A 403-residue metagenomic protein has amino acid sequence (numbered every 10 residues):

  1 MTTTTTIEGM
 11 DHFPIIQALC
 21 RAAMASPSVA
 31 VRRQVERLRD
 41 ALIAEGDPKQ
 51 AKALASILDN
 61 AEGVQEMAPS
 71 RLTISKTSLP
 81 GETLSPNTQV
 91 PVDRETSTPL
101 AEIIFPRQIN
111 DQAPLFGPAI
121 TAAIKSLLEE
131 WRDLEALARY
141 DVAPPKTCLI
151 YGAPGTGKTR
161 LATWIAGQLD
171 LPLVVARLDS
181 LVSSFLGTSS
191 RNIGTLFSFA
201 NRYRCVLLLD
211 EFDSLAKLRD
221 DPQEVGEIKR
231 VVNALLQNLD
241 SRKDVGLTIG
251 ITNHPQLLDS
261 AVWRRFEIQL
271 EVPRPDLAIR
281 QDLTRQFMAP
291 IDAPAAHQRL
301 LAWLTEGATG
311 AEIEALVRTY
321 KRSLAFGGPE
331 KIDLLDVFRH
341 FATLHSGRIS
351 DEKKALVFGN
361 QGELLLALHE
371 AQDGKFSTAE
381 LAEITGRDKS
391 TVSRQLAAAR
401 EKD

Functional and structural regions predicted by a protein language model:
T5-A18, M24-A30, D40-A44, K49-A113 (+1 more regions): C-terminal alpha-helical "lid" subdomain
P99-K146: Pre-Walker A (pre-P-loop) alpha-helix and adjacent loop at the N terminus of AAA/AAA+ ATPase modules, a conserved
P144-V175, T195-R202: Walker A/P-loop
P172, R202-V206, K243-I249: Loop/turn-to-beta-strand initiation segments
L173-R202, K229: Short glycine-rich substrate-engagement loop in P-loop NTPases that contacts/grips substrate
L208-D210, N233-Q237, G246-T252: Structural recognition of the conserved hydrophobic beta-strand(s) that form the central parallel beta-sheet of P-loop
D220-S241, P275: Substrate-gripping "pore-loop 1 plus following alpha2 helix"
S260-A278: A short helix-turn-beta junction within AAA+ P-loop NTPase domains corresponding to the substrate/partner-engaging
